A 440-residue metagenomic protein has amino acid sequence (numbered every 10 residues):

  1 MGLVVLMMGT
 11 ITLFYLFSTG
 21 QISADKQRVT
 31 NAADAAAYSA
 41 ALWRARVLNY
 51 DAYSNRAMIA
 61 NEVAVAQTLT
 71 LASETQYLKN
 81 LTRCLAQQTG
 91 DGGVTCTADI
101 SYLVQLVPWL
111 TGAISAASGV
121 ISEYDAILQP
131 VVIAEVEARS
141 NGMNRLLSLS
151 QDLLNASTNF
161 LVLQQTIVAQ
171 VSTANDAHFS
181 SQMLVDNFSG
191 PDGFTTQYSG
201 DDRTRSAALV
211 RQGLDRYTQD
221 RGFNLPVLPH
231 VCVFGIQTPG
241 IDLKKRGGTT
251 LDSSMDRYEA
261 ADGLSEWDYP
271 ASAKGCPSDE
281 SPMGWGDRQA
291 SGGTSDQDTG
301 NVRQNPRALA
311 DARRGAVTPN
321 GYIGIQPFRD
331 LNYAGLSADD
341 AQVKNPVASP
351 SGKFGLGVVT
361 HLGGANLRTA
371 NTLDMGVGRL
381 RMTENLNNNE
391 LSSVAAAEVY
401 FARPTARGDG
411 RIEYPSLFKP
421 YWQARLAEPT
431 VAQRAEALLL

Functional and structural regions predicted by a protein language model:
M1-S73: Alpha-helical assembly-interface signal, strongest on the long, hydrophobic N-terminal helix that forms
I59-L440: Long, compositionally biased low-complexity segments
